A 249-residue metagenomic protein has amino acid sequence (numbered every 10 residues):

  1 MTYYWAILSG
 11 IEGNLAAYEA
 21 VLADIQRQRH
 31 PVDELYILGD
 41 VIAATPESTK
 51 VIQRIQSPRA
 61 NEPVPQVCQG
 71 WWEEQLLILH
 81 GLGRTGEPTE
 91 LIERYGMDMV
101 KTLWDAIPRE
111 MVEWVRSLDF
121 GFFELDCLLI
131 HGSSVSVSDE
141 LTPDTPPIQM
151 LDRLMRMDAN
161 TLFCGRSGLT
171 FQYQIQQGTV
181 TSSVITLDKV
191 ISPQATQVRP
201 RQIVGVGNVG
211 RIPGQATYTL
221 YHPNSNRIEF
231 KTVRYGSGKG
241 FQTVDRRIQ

Functional and structural regions predicted by a protein language model:
M1-A6, F122-L128, Q197-I203: Beta-strand-turn-beta hairpins that frame and shape the catalytic cleft of phosphate-ester-processing enzymes
M1-R54, P58-N61: N-terminal active-site segment of His-dependent metallophosphoesterases
L8-S9, L35-D40, Q66-W71, I130 (+2 more regions): Active-site neighborhood of phospho(di)ester-bond hydrolases with catalytic His/Asp-centered motifs
E12-A17, A43-P46, W72-L77, V135-V137 (+2 more regions): Active-site environment of divalent metal-dependent phosphoester hydrolases
Q28-P31, W104-Q176, V180: His/acidic metal-ligating clusters that form di-metal
L35-V41, D98-M99, G132-S138: Short, basic, glycine/proline-bearing loop/turn elements
T45, I52, S57-E124, T145-M155: Active-site neighborhood of divalent metal-dependent phosphoester bond hydrolases
Q174-Q249: Acidic, His/Gly-rich catalytic cores of divalent-metal-dependent hydrolytic chemistry
